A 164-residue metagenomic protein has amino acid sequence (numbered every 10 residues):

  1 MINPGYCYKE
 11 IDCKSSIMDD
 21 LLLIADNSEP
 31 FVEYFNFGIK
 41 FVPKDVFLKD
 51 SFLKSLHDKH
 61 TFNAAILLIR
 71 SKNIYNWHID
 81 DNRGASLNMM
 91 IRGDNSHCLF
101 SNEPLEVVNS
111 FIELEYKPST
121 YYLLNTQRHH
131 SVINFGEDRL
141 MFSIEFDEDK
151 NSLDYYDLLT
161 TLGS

Functional and structural regions predicted by a protein language model:
M1-I2, V108-E113, G163-S164: Fe(II)/2-oxoglutarate
M1-K59, A65-I66, I74: Non-heme Fe(II)/2-oxoglutarate
E10-C13, I91, I144-E148: Short beta-strand-to-loop capping motifs
D50, C98-N102, L153-D157: Short, charged, solvent-exposed linker or helix-capping segments at domain edges/interfaces that act as flexible hinges
H60-Y121, N125-T126, L140: Catalytic core of non-heme Fe(II) oxygenases with the double-stranded beta-helix
N73-W77, H130-I133, K150-D154: Short catalytic/ligand-binding loop motif for oxyanion handling, primarily in non-cytosolic enzymes, centered on
Q127-F142: Ligand-binding loop in jelly-roll beta-barrel domains
F142-S164: Active-site or metal-binding loop neighborhoods of secreted/extracellular toxin and effector enzymes
